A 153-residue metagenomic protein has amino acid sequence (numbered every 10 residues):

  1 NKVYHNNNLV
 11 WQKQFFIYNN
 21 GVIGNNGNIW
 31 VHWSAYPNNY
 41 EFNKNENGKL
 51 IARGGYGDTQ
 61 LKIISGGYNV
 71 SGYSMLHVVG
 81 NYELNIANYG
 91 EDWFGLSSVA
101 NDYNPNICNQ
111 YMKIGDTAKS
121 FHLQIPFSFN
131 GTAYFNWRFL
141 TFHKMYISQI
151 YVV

Functional and structural regions predicted by a protein language model:
K2, N8-N39: Extracellular carbohydrate-recognition regions
N19-V22, L50, I64-N88, I125: Extra-cytoplasmic beta-strand recognition segments
Y40-D58: Short carbohydrate-recognition loop motifs
G54-S71, E91-W93, Y103-I107: Secreted extracellular polysaccharide-interacting domains
N85-V99: Beta-strand acidic-aromatic groove motif in beta-rich domains, primarily in extracellular
N101-N130: Extracellular carbohydrate recognition and processing domains and analogous Trp-centered ligand-binding platforms
N136-H143: Short beta-strand-plus-loop segments that form exposed binding edges in beta-rich domains
M145-V152: Extracellular beta-strand elements of beta-rich domains used for carbohydrate recognition/degradation or cell-matrix
